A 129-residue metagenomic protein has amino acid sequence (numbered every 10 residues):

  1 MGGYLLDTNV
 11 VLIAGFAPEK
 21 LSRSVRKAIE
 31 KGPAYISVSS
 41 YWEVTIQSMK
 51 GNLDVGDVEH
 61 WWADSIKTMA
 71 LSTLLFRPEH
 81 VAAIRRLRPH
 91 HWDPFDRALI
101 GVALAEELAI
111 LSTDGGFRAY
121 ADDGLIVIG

Functional and structural regions predicted by a protein language model:
M1-S37, K50-D64, E106, G115 (+1 more regions): Short, well-structured N-terminal submotif of metal-dependent ribonuclease cores
D7-N9, V44, I84, A103: Generic structural signal for small/hydrophobic residues in well-ordered secondary structure, especially within
V10-V11, S40, H80, L99 (+1 more regions): Alpha-helix capping/helix-boundary segments
S37, F76, F95, T113: Replace "coordinates the UDP/GDP/TDP-sugar" with "coordinates nucleotide-activated sugar donors
W62-P89: Acidic catalytic patch
P89-F95: Donor nucleotide-sugar recognition loop
I100-G129: Acidic, PIN/NYN-like endoribonuclease modules and their adjacent C-terminal/linker elements
